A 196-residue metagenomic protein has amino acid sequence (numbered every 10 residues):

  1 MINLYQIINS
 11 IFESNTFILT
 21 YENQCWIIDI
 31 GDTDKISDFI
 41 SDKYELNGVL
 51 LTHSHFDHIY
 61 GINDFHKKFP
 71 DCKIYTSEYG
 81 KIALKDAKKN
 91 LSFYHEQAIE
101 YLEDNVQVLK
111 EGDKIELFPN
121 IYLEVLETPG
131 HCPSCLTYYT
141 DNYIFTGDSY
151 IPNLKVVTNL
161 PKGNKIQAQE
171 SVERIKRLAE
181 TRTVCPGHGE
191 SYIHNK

Functional and structural regions predicted by a protein language model:
M1-Y44, L136-G147, P152: Conserved beta-strand hairpin/beta-sheet module of binuclear metal-dependent hydrolase folds, prominently
I2, Y44, C72, I121-L123 (+1 more regions): A structural micro-motif
I7, L19, D113-P119: Short acidic-hydrophobic surface loop/beta-edge motif
I7-N9, N105-Q107, E127-P129: Short Gly/Pro-enriched turn/cap motifs at secondary-structure boundaries
E13, D32-F118: Active-site HxH/HxHxD metal-binding segment of metal-dependent hydrolases
I27-I30, N47-H55, I74-S77, E127-G130 (+2 more regions): Active-site neighborhood of phospho(di)ester-bond hydrolases with catalytic His/Asp-centered motifs
N90, Y122-K196: Metallo-beta-lactamase
